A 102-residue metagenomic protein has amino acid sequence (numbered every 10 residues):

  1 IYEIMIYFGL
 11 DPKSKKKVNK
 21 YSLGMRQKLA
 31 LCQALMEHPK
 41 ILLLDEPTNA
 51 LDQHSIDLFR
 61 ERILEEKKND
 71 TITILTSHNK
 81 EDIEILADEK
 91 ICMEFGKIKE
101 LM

Functional and structural regions predicted by a protein language model:
I1-K13: Conserved ABC ATPase "signature" region
L31: Hydrophobic anchor residue at the start of the ABC signature
H38: Conserved catalytic motifs of ABC-family nucleotide-binding domains
L42-D45: Catalytic Walker B motif of ABC-type/P-loop ATPase nucleotide-binding domains
T48-N49: Short loop immediately C-terminal to the Walker-B catalytic DE motif in ABC-type ATPase nucleotide-binding domains
Q53-H54: Helix N-cap at the start of a conserved alpha-helix in ABC-type nucleotide-binding domains
S77-H78: H-loop/switch region of ABC-family ATPase nucleotide-binding domains
